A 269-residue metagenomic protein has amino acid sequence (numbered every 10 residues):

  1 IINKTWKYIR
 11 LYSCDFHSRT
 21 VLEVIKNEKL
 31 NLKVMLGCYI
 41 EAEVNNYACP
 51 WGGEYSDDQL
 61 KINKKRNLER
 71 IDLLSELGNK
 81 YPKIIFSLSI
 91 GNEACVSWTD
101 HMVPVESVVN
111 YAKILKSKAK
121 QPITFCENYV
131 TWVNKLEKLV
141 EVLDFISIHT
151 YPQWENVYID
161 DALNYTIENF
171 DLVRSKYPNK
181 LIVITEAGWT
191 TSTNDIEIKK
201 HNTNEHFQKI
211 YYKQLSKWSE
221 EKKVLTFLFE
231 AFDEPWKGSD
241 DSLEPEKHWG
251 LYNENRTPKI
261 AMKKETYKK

Functional and structural regions predicted by a protein language model:
I1-H17: Catalytic domains of carbohydrate-active enzymes, especially glycoside hydrolases
I9, L88, I146, I184-E186 (+1 more regions): Conserved, mostly hydrophobic/aromatic
F16-T20, E69-E76, C126-K138, I167-D171: Alpha-helical scaffolding within the catalytic cores of extracellular/periplasmic polymer-degrading hydrolases
T20-Q121: Substrate-binding cleft of extracellular glycoside hydrolase catalytic domains
L36-C38, A42, Y47, F86 (+3 more regions): Aromatic- and acid-rich polysaccharide-binding/catalytic face of secreted or lumenal carbohydrate-active enzymes
G37-C38, A112-V133, N179-T190, K223-W236: Aromatic-lined carbohydrate-recognition surfaces of secreted/lumenal glycan-active proteins
V96, D100, I148-W154, K176-Q208 (+1 more regions): Active-site clefts of carbohydrate-active enzymes
K199-N202, W218-K269: Aromatic-rich peripheral "rim/lid" segments of glycoside hydrolase catalytic domains that contact and position glycan
